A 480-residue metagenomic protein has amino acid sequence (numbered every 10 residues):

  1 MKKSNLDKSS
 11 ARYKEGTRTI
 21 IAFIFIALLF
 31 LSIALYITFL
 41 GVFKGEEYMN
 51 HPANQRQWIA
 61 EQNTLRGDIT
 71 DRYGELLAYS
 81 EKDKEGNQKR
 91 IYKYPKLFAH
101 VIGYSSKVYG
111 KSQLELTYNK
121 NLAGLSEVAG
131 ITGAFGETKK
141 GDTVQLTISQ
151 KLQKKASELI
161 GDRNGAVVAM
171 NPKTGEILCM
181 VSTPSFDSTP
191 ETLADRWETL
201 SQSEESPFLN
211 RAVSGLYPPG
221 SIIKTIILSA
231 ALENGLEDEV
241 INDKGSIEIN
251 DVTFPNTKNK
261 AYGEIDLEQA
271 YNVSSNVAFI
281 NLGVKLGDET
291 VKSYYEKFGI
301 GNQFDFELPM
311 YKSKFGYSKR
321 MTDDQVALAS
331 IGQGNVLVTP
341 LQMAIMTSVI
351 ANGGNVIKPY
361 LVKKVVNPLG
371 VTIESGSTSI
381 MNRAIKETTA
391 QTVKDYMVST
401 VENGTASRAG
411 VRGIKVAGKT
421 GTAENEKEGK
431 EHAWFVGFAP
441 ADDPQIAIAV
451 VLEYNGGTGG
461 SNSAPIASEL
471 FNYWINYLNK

Functional and structural regions predicted by a protein language model:
M1-D195, P207, L216, E239 (+4 more regions): Periplasmic/cell-envelope proteins involved in peptidoglycan metabolism and beta-lactam response
K2-L6, K173-S221, I226-L452, K480: Beta-lactam-recognizing serine transpeptidase/beta-lactamase-like catalytic domain environment
